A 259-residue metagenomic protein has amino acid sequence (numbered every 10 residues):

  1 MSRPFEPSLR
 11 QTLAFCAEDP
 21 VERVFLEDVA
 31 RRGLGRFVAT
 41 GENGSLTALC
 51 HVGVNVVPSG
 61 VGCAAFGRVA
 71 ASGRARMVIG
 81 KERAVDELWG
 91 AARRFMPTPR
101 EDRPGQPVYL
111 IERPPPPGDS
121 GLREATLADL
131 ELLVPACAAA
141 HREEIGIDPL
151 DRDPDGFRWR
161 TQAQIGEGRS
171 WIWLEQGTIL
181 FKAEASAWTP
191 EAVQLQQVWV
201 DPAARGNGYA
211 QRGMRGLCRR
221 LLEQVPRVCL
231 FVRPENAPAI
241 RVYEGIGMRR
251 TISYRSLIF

Functional and structural regions predicted by a protein language model:
M1-V24, P114-L150: Short amphipathic alpha-helix that is part of the acyltransferase structural core
L13-M77, F181-V193: Conserved donor-binding loop and adjoining core beta-sheet/short helix segment in diverse acyl/aminoacyl transferases
N43-G44, C50-V54, P114, I145-G146 (+1 more regions): Acetyl-CoA-dependent GNAT
N43-L46, H51-S120, L257: Acyl-donor-binding surface of acyltransferase catalytic domains
G62-V69, Q196-P202, G206-L222, I240-G245: Conserved acetyl-CoA-binding loop-helix of GNAT-fold acetyltransferases
I79-V85, P202, L230-R241, L257-F259: Conserved beta-strand-loop-alpha-helix junction that forms the acyl-donor binding cleft
R83-R100, Q211, P234-I252: Conserved active-site alpha-helix within GNAT-family acetyltransferase domains
R103-D119, P226-A237, G247-F259: C-terminal "cap" of GNAT-fold acetyltransferases
